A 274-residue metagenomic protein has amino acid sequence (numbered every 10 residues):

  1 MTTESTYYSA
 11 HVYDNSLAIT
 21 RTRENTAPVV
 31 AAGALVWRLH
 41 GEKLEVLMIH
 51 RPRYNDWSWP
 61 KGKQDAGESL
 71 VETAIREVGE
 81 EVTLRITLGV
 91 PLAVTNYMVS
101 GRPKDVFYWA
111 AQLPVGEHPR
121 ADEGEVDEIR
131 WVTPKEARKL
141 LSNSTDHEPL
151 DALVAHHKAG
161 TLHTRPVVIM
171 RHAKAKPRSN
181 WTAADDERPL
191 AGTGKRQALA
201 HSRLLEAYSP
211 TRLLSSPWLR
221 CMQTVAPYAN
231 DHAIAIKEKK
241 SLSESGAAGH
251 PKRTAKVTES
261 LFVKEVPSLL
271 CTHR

Functional and structural regions predicted by a protein language model:
T2-G33: Acidic, metal-coordinating catalytic segment for phosphate/diphosphate chemistry, firing primarily on the Nudix
T2-T6, N55-D56, R120-A173, P177: Nudix hydrolase/Nudix homology domain
V30-A32, L44, K104-F107, D127 (+1 more regions): Change "...and in nucleic-acid phosphodiester-cleaving endonucleases..." to "...and in nucleic-acid processing enzymes
G41-R85, W181-R188, T193: Conserved Nudix-box catalytic region and its N-terminal flanking loop in Nudix hydrolases and closely related
I49, R165-R171, L214, V266-H273: Beta-strand elements within well-structured catalytic alpha/beta cores of enzymes that handle phosphate/sulfate esters
G62, T73, L162-G249: Active-site-proximal alpha-helix that buttresses catalytic centers in soluble enzyme cores
Q64-V90, T95-E148: Unchanged
A159, R253-R274: Active-site-adjacent alpha-helix immediately C-terminal to a catalytic or transition-state-stabilizing loop
